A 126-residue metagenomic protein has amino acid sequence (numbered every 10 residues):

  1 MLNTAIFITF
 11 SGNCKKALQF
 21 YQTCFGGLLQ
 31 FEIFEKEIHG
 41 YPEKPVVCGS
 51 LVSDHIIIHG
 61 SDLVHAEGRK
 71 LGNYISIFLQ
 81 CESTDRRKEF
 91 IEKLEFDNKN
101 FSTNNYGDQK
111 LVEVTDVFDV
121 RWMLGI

Functional and structural regions predicted by a protein language model:
M1-T4, C14: N-terminal start-of-domain structural block
L2, V52, E67-R69, I77-I126: Vicinal oxygen chelate
N3-A5, C48, Y74: Extracellular structured ligand-interaction cores
I8-H55: Core segments of cupin and vicinal oxygen chelate
K44, K70-G72: Short glycine/proline-enriched turns and hinge-like loops at secondary-structure junctions
